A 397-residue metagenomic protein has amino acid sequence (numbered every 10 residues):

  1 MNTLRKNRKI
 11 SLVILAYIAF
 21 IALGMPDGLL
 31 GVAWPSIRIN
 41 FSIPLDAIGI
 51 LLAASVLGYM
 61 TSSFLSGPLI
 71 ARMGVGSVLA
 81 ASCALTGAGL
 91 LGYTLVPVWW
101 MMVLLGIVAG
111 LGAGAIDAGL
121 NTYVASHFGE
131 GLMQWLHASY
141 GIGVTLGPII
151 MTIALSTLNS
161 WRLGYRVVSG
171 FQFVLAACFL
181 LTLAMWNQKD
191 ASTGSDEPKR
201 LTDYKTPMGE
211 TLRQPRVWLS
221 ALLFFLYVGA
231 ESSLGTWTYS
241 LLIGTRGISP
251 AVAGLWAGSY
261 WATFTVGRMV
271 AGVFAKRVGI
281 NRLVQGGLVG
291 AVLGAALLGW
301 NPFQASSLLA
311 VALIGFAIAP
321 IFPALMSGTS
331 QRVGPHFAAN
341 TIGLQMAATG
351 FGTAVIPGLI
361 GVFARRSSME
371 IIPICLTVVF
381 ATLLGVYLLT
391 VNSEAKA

Functional and structural regions predicted by a protein language model:
L30-G31, Q214-G258, A262-T265: Extracytoplasmic gate region of multi-pass secondary transporters
I37-R38, L69-I70, I150-N159, L242-I243 (+2 more regions): Interfacial helix-cap and linker-helix signal at transmembrane-aqueous boundaries of multi-pass secondary transporters
S42, G74, L95-W100, G247 (+2 more regions): Helix-breaking motifs and short loop linkers at transmembrane-helix boundaries and internal kinks in secondary membrane
T61-W100: Conserved MFS/SLC helix-loop-helix module at the cytosolic interface between two early adjacent transmembrane helices
S62-V75, G267-G279, A364-R365: Helix-to-loop junctions at the C-terminal end of transmembrane segments in multipass secondary transporters
L105-Y140: Cytoplasmic helix-loop-helix junction between adjacent transmembrane helices in 12-TM secondary transporters
L136-Q188: Helix-loop-helix hairpin linking two adjacent transmembrane segments in secondary transporters
G334-M369, L376: A late C-terminal transmembrane helix in Major Facilitator Superfamily
